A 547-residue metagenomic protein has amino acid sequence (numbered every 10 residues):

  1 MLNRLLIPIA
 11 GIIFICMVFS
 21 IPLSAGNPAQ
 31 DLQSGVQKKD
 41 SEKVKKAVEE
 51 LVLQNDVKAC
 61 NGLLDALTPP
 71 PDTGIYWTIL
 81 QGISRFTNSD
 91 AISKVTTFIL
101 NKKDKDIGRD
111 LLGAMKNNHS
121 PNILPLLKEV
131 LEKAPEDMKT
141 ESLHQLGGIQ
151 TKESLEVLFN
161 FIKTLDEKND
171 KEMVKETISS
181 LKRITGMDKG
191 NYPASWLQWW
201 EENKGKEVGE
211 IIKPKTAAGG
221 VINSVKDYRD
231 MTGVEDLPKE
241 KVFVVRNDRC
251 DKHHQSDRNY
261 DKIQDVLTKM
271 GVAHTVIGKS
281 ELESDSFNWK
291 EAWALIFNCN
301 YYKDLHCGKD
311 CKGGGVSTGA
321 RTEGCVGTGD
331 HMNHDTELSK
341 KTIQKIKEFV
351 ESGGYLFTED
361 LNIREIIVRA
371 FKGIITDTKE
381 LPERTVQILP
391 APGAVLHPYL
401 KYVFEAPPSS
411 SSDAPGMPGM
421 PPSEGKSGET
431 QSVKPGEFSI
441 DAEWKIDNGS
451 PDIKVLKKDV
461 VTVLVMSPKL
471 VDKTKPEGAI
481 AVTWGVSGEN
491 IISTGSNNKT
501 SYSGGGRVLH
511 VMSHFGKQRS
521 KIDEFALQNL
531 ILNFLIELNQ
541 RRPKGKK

Functional and structural regions predicted by a protein language model:
I9-S20: Bacterial N-terminal signal peptides
S20-G26: Boundary at the C-terminal end of the N-terminal hydrophobic targeting segment
S34, E42-D56, D65-T68, G74-N88 (+7 more regions): Structural detector for internal amphipathic alpha-helices that build alpha-solenoid repeat scaffolds
D188-V221: Eukaryotic acidic, Ser/Thr-rich intrinsically disordered low-complexity regions
K213-V242, D261, D265-K269, K279 (+5 more regions): Extracellular ligand-binding/catalytic regions of CAZymes and related secreted enzymes and adhesion modules
K241-V245, D251-I374: Helical hinge/lid and interdomain linker segments adjacent to catalytic or ligand-binding clefts that mediate domain
T358-G478, G485-E489: An acidic, glycine-rich "communication" segment
